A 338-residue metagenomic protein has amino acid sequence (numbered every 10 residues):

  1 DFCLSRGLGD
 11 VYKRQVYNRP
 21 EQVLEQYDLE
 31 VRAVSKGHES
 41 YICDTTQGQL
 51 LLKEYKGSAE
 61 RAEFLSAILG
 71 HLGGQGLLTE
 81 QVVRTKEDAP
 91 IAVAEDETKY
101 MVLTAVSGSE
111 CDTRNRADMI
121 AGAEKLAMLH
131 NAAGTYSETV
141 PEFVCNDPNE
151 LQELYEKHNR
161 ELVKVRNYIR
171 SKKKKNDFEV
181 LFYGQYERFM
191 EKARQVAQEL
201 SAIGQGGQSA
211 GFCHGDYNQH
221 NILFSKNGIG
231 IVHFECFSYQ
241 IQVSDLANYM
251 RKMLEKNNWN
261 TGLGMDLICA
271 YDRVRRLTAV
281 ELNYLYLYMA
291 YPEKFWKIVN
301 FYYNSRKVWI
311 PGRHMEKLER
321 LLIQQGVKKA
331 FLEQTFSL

Functional and structural regions predicted by a protein language model:
D1-Y12: Single conserved hydrophobic/aromatic residue that forms the stacking wall/gate of nucleotide- or nucleobase-binding
V23-D44: ATP-binding glycine-rich phosphate-binding loop
A33, K53-A59, C111, T139-F212 (+3 more regions): ATP-dependent phospho-/nucleotidyl transfer catalytic cores
S40-D44, V82, R194-V243: Active-site acidic catalytic loop and adjacent metal/ATP-binding pocket of ATP-dependent phosphoryl transfer enzymes
Q49-V144: ATP-binding pocket architecture of kinase catalytic cores
Y100-T113, N167-S171, Y291-W309: A glycine-centered beta->alpha junction motif in the catalytic cores of kinase/phosphotransferase enzymes
V243-R276, M289-V308: Active-site activation/catalytic loop segments of kinase-like enzymes and analogous catalytic loops in related
W296-L338: ATP/Mg2+ or Mg2+-diphosphate-binding catalytic cores that bind nucleotide phosphates or diphosphates via glycine-rich
